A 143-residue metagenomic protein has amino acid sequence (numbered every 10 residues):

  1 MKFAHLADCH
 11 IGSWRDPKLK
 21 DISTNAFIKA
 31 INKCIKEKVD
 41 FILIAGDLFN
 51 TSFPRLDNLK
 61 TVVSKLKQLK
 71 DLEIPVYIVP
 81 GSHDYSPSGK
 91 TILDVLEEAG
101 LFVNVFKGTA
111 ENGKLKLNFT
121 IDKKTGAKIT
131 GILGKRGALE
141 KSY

Functional and structural regions predicted by a protein language model:
M1-K65: N-terminal active-site segment of His-dependent metallophosphoesterases
F41, P54-K67, D71-Y143: His/Asp/Glu-rich metal-coordinating catalytic cores of metallo-dependent phosphodiesterases/hydrolases acting on
